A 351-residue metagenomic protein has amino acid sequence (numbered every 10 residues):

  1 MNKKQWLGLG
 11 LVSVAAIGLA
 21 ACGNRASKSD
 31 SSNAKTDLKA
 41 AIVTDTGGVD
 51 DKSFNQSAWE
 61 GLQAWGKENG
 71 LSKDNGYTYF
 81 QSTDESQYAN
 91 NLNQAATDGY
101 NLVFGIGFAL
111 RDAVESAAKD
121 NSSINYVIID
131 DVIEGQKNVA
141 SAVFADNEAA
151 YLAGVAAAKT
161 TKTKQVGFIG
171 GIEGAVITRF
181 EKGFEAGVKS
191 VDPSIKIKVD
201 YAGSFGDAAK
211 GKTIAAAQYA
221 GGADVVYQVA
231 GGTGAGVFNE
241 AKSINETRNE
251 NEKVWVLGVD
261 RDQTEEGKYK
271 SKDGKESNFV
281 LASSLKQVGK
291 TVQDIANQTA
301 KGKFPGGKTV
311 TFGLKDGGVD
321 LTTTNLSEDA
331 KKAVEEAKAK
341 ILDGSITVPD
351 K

Functional and structural regions predicted by a protein language model:
M1-G10: Bacterial Sec-dependent N-terminal signal peptides
S13-V14, N24: Protein-protein interaction modules outside structured cores
I17-A21: C-terminal motif of bacterial Sec signal peptides marking the signal peptidase cleavage site
N24-K351: A residue-level marker of the well-folded mature domains of exported/periplasmic proteins
